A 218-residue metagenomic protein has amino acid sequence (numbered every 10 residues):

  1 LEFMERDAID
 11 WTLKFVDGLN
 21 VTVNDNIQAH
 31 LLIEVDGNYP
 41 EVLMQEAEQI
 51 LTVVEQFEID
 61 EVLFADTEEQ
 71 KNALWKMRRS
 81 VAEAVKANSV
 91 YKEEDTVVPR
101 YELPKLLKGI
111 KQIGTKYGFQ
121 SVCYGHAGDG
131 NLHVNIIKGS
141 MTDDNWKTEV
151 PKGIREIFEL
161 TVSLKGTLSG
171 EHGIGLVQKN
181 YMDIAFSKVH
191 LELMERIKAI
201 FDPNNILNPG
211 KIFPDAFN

Functional and structural regions predicted by a protein language model:
L1-N218: Noncatalytic alpha-helical scaffold of FAD-dependent oxidoreductases
